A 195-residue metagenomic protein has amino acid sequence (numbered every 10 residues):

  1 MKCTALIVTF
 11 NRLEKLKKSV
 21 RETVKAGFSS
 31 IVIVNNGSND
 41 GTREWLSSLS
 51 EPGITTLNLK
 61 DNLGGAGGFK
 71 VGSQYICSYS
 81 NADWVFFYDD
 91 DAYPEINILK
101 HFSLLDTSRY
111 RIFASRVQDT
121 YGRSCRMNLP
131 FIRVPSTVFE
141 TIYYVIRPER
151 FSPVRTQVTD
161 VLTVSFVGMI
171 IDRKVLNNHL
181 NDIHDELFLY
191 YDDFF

Functional and structural regions predicted by a protein language model:
K2-I7, E22-T23, S29-V34: Hydrophobic targeting segments
R12-K25: Short, well-formed alpha-helical segments that are part of the catalytic scaffolds of diverse glycosyltransferases
N35-E44, D61, A92-Y93: A conserved acidic beta->alpha catalytic loop
L59-Y79: Glycine-rich, basic loop-to-helix element that forms the pyrophosphate-binding segment of sugar-nucleotide handling
N81-D91: Short beta-strand-to-loop acidic/aromatic patch adjacent to the donor-nucleotide binding site
N97-N128: Conserved donor NDP-sugar-binding/catalytic core segment of glycosyltransferases
I132-L162: Short, flexible, basic/aromatic active-site loop/helix in glycosyltransferases
T163-F195: A short, conserved alpha-helix in the catalytic core of glycosyltransferases
